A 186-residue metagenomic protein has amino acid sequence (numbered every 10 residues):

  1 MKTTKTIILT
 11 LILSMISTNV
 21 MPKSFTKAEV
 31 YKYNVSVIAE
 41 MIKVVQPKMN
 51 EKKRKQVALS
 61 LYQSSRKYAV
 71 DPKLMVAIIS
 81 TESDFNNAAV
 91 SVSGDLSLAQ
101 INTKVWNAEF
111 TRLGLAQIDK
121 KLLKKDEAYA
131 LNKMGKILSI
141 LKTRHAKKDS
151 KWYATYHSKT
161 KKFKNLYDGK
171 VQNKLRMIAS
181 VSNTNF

Functional and structural regions predicted by a protein language model:
K2-T10: Sec-dependent signal peptide recognition, specifically the positively charged N-region followed immediately by
T10, V20-M21: Cleavable N-terminal signal peptides
M15-S17: N-terminal signal peptide c-region/cleavage motif recognized by signal peptidases
S24-F186: Catalytic glycan-binding domains that act on GlcNAc-containing polysaccharides
